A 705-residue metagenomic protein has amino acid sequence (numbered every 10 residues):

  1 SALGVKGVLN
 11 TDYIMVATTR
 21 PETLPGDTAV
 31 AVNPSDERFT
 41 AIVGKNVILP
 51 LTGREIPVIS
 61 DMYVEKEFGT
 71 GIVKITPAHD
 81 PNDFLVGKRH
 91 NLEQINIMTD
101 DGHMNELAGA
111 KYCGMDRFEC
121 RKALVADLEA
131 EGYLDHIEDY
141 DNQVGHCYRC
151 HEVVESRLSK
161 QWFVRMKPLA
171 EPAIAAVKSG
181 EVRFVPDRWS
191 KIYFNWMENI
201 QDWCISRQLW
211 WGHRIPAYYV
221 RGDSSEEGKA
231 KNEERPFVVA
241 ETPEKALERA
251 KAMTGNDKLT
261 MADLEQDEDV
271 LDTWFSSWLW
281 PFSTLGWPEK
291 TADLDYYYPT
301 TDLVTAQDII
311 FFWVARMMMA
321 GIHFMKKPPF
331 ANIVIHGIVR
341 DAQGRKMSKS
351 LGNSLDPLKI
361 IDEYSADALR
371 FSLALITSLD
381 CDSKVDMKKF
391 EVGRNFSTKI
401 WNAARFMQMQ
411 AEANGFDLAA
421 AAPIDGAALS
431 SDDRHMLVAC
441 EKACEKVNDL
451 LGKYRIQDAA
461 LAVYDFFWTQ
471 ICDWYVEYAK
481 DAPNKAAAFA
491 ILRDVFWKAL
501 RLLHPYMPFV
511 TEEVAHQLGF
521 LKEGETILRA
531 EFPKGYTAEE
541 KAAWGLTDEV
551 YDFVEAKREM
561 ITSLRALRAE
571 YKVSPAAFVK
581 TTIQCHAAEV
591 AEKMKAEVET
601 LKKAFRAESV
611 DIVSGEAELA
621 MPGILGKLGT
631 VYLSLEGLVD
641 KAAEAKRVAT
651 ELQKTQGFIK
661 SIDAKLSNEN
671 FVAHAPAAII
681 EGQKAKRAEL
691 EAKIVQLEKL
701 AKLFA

Functional and structural regions predicted by a protein language model:
S1-D101, P172-S206, W210, E227 (+8 more regions): NTP-handling and nucleic-acid-processing catalytic cores
S1-G7, L24, F68-S224, D263 (+7 more regions): Residue patterns forming the tRNA-binding/recognition surfaces of aminoacyl-tRNA synthetases and related DALR
A17, M62, H90-G102, L209-W211 (+2 more regions): Alpha-helical recognition segments enriched in aromatics with Gly/Pro capping that present substrate-recognition
R38, P50, K88-I95, A126-H136 (+12 more regions): Secondary-structure transition/capping motifs at alpha-helix termini and the adjoining loop/turn into the next element
H146-C150, V339-Q343, M347-L429, F520-E523 (+4 more regions): Catalytic adenosine-cofactor/nucleotide-binding cores of aminoacyl-tRNA synthetases and other
M197, S397, C440, C444 (+7 more regions): Short amphipathic alpha-helical coiled-coil/interface segments
Y219, V238-V239, D341, A374 (+2 more regions): Acidic, turn-prone loop/beta-hairpin segments
L518-A705: C-terminal low-complexity, glycine/proline- and small-hydrophobic-enriched intrinsically disordered tails that act as
